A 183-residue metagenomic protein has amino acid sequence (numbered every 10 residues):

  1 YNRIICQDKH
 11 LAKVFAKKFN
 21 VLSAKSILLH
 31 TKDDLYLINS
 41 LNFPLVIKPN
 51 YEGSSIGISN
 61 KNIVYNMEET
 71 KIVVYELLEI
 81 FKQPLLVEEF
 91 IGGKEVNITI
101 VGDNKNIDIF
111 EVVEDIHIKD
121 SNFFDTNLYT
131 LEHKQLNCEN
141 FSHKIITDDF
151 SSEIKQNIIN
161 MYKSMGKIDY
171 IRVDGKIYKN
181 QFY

Functional and structural regions predicted by a protein language model:
Y1-I27, T31, D125, Q135-D148 (+1 more regions): Unusually extended, aromatic-enriched hydrophobic runs near protein termini
R3-L86, G92-G93, N104-K105, K155: Active-site nucleotide/adenylate-binding loops and adjacent lid/helix of ATP-dependent enzymes
M67-Q156, I177-Y183: Phosphate-binding site of ATP-dependent enzymes
N157-Y162: Short, well-ordered amphipathic alpha-helical segments that serve as non-catalytic structural scaffolds within diverse
S164-K167: Short loop/turn motifs at secondary-structure junctions and domain boundaries
Y170: Conserved protein kinase catalytic-loop anchor
V173-G175: Hydrophobic residue at the +6 position relative to the catalytic HRD Asp in the kinase catalytic loop
